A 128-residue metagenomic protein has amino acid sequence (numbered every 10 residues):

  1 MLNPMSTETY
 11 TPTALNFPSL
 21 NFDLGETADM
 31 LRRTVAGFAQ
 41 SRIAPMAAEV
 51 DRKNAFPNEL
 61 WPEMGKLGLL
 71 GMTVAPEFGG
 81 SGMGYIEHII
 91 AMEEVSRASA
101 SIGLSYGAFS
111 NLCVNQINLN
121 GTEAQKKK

Functional and structural regions predicted by a protein language model:
M1-T27: Intrinsic disorder at enzyme termini
M30, G37, R42-K128: Glycine-rich flavin
